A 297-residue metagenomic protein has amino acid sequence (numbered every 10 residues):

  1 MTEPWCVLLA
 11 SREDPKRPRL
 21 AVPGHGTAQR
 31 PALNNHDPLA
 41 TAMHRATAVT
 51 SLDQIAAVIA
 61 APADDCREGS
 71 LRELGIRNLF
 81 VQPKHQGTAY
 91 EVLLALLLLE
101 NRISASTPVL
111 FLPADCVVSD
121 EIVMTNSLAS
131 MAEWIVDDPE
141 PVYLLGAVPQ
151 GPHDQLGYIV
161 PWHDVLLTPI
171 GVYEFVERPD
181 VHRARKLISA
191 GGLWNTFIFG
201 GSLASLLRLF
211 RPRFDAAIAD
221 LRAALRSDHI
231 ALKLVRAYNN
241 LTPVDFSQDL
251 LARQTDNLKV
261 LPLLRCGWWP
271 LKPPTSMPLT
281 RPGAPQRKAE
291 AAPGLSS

Functional and structural regions predicted by a protein language model:
T2-P23, A28-V123, A129: Conserved N-terminal catalytic core of the sugar/cofactor nucleotidyltransferase
T2-P4, L52, I76, S104-T107 (+5 more regions): Short coil/turn connectors at secondary-structure junctions
A48-T50, R102-S104, L110-F111, V118 (+5 more regions): Solvent-exposed alpha-helices and their adjacent loops that cap or buttress functional pockets in soluble metabolic
A57, V81, F111, L144-L145 (+2 more regions): General beta-strand structural signal in soluble alpha/beta enzymes
H85-Y90, Q150-H153, V181-H182, C266-W268: A short acidic, often aromatic-flanked loop/helix-cap motif at beta-alpha or helix-coil junctions that lines enzyme
V117-D154: Conserved donor-nucleotide/metal-binding helix-loop-beta segment in metal-dependent transferases, i.e., the alpha-helix
Y158-A291: Catalytic core of tubulin tyrosine ligase-like
G294-S297: A conserved acidic, glycine/proline-rich C-terminal tail/linker
